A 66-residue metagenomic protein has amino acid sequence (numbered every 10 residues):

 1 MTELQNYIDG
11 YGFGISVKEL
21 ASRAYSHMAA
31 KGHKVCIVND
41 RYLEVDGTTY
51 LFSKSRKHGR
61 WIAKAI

Functional and structural regions predicted by a protein language model:
T2-A30: N-terminal acidic leader/helix
N6, I15, V35-V38, L43 (+1 more regions): Hydrophobic transmembrane signal anchors and adjacent membrane-proximal interface regions, especially in viral
A21-R56: Acidic, low-complexity, intrinsically disordered interaction modules
S53-I66: Intrinsically disordered, low-complexity regulatory segments enriched in Ser/Thr/Pro and charged residues
